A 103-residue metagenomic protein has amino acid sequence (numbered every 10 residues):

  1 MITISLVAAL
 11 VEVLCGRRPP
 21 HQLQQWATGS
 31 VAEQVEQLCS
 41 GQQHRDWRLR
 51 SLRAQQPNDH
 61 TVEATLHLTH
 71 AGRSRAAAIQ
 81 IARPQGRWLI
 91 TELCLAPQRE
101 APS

Functional and structural regions predicted by a protein language model:
M1-Q42: Core segments of small alpha/beta cavity-forming domains
Q42-R75: Surface-exposed, charged secondary-structure patches
A76-S103: Short beta-strand edge/turn micro-motifs at domain boundaries
